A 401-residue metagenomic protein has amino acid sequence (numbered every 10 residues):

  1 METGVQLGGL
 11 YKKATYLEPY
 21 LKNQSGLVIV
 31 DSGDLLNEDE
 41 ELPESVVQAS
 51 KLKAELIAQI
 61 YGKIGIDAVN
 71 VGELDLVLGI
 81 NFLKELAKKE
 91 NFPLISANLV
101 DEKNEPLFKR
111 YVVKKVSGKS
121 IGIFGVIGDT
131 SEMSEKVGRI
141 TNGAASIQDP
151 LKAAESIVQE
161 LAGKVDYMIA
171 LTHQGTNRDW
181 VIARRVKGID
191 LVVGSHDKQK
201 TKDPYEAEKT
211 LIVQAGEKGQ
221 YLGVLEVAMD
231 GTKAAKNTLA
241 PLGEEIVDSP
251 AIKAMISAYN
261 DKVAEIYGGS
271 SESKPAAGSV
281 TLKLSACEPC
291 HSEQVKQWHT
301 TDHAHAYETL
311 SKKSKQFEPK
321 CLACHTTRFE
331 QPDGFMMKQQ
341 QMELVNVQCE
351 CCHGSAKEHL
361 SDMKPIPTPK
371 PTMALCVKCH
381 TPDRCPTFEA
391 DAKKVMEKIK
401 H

Functional and structural regions predicted by a protein language model:
M1-E2, L74-D75, L94, G231 (+1 more regions): Short sequence/structural segments immediately N-terminal
M1-V247, A251-M255: Acidic, metal/ion-coordinating pockets
